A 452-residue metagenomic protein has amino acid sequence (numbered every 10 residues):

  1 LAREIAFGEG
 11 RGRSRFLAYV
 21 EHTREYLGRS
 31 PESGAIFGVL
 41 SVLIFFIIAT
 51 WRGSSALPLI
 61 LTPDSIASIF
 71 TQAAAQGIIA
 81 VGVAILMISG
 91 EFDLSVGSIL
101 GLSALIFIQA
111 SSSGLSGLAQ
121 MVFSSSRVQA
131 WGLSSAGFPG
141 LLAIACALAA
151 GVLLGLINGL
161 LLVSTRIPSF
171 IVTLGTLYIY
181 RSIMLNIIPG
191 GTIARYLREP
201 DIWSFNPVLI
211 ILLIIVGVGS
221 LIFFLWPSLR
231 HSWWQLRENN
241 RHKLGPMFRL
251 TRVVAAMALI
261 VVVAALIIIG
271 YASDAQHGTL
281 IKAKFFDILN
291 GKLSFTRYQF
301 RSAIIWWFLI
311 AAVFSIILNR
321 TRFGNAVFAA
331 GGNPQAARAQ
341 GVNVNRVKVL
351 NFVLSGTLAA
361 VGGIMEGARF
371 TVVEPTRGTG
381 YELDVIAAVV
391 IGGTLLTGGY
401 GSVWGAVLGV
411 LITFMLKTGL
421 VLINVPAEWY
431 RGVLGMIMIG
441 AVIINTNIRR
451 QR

Functional and structural regions predicted by a protein language model:
L1-A49, T192, G217-I260, A339-R346 (+1 more regions): Cytosolic-side transmembrane-helix boundaries in multi-pass membrane proteins
R3-I78, G114-L142, R237-P246, I281 (+1 more regions): Membrane-interfacial amphipathic/re-entrant helices at transmembrane-helix boundaries
F45-T50, T62-G117, L153, I157-F170 (+3 more regions): Single transmembrane alpha-helix segments in multi-pass membrane proteins
R52-S68, M184-L185, P189, I268-I304 (+3 more regions): Inter-helical junctions in multi-pass inner-membrane proteins, predominant in energy-converting antiporter-like
S116-L177, L221-R230, L408-G409: Alpha-helical transmembrane segments within multi-pass membrane transporters and channels
S126-S134, L177-L318: Transmembrane helix-bundle core of multi-pass membrane transporters and related energy-transducing complexes
P139, A143-C146, L154, N158 (+3 more regions): Helix-loop-helix "hairpin" substructures at the membrane interface of multi-pass membrane proteins
F352-M365, R369-G435: Transmembrane alpha-helical segments in multi-pass inner-membrane proteins
